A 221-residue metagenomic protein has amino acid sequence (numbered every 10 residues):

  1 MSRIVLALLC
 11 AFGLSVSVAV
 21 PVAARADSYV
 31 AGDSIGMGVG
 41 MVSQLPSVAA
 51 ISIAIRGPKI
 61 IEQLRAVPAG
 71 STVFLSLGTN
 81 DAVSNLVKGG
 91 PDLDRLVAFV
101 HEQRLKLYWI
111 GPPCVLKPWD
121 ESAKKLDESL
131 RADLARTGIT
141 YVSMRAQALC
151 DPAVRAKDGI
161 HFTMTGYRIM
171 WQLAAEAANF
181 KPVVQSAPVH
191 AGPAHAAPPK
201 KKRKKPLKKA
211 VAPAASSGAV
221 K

Functional and structural regions predicted by a protein language model:
M1-I4: Positively charged n-region of N-terminal signal peptides that target proteins for export
A7-S17: Bacterial N-terminal signal peptides
A19-A26, A196: Boundary at the C-terminal end of the N-terminal hydrophobic targeting segment
R25-R95, L116-K124: Conserved SGNH/GDSL esterase-like catalytic core that processes O-acyl groups on lipids and polysaccharides
S76, I110-G111: Alpha/beta-hydrolase-fold catalytic nucleophile elbow
V97-H101: Surface-exposed amphipathic alpha-helices with a cationic face
E102-K106: A short helix->loop->beta-strand "cap" motif at the edges of active sites that frequently abuts
K117-K221: Catalytic His-Asp segment of secreted/periplasmic serine-dependent ester chemistry enzymes
